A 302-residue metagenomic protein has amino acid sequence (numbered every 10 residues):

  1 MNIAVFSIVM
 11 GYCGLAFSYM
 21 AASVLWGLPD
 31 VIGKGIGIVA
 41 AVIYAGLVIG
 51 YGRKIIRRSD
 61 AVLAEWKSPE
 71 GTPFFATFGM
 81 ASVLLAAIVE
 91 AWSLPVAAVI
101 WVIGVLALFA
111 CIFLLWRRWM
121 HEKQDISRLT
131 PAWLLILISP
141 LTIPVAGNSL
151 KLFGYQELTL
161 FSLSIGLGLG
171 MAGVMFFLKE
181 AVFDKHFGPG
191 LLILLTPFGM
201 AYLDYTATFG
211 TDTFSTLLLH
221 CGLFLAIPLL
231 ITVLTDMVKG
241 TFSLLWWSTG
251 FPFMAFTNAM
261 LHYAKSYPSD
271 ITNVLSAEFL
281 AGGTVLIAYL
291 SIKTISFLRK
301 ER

Functional and structural regions predicted by a protein language model:
M1-S18, G37, R57-L84, W101-G104 (+6 more regions): Juxtamembrane helix-loop boundaries in multi-pass membrane proteins
A22, W26-I32, G190-F214, T235: Membrane-helix boundary elements
W26-L28, Q156, F209-S215, M237-T241 (+1 more regions): Extracellular/periplasmic helix-loop-helix junctions in multi-pass membrane proteins
K34-G46, L94-F109, Y155-G170, T213-F224 (+1 more regions): Structural signature of hydrophobic alpha-helical transmembrane segments
Y44-A61, V105-H121, L141, V145 (+3 more regions): Hydrophobic, membrane-facing alpha-helical anchors
G52-I56, T235-D236, S291-R302: Membrane-interface capping segments at transmembrane-helix boundaries
G188-L191, P197, A226-I231, T284-I292: Predominantly late transmembrane helices and immediately cytosolic-facing juxtamembrane segments
L203-K239, W246, A255, H262: Long, repeat-rich segments with strong aromatic
